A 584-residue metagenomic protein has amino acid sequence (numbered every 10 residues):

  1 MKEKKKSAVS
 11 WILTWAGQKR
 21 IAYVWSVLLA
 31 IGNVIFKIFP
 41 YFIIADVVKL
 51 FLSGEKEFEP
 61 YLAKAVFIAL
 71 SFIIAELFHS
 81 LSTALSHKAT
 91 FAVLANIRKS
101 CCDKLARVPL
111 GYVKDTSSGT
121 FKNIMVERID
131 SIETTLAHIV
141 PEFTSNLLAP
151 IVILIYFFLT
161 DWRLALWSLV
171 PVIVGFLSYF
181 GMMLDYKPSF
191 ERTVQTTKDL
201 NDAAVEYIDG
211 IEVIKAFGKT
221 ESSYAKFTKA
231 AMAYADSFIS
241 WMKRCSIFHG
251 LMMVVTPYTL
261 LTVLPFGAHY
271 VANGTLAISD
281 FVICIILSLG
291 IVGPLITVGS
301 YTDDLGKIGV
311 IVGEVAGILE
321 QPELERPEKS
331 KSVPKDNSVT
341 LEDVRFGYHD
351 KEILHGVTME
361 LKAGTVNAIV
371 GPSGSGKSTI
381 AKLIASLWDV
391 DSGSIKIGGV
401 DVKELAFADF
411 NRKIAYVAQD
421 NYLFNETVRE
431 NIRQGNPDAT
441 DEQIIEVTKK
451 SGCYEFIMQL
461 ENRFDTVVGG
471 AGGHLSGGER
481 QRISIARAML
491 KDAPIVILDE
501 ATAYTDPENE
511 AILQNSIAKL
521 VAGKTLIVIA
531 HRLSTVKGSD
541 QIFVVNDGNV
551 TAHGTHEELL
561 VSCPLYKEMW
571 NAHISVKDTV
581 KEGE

Functional and structural regions predicted by a protein language model:
M1-F36, L52, K56-K64, S82-S86 (+10 more regions): Membrane-integrated ABC transporters
K2-K4, F91, K99-I129, A203-K226 (+5 more regions): Short intracellular "coupling" helices and adjacent cytoplasmic loop segments at the cytosolic face of multi-pass
L13-I21, L110-G111, E127-L136, V140 (+8 more regions): An intracellular "coupling" helix at the cytosolic face of ABC transporter transmembrane type-1 domains
Q18, A22-N33, I68-S71, P141-R192 (+1 more regions): Transmembrane helices of ABC transporter permease
Y23-F78, F158-R163, I278: Transmembrane helix-loop-helix hairpins at lipid-water interfaces of multipass membrane proteins, especially the type-1
L28, F36-A45, S71-S118, K122 (+10 more regions): Juxtamembrane helix-loop junctions of ABC transporter transmembrane domains
K219, K243, I291-I318: Cytosolic ends of transmembrane helices, especially the final helix of ABC transmembrane type-1 domains
P334-E584: ABC-type nucleotide-binding domain
